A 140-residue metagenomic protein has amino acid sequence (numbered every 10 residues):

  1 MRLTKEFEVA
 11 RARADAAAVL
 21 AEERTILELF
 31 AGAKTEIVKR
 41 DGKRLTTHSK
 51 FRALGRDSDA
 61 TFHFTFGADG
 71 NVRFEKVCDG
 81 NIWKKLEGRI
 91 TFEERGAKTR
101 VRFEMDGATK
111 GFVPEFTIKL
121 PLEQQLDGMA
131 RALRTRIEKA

Functional and structural regions predicted by a protein language model:
M1-R44: Hydrophobic ligand-binding cavity/cleft-lining segments
L3-F7, I90, F103-M105: A structural signal for short, well-ordered beta-strand segments
D15-L20, I26, T47, F64 (+3 more regions): Hydrophobic pocket/interface hotspot
L27-A31, I37-R40, R52-K98, D106-A108: Hydrophobic-ligand binding "helix-grip"
E36-K39, H48, P121-E123: Juxtamembrane/interface motifs at transmembrane-helix termini
K43-L45, S49-F51: Ser/Thr-rich, low-complexity intrinsically disordered terminal regions
A68, R100-R102, D106-A140: A conserved amphipathic terminal alpha-helix motif
